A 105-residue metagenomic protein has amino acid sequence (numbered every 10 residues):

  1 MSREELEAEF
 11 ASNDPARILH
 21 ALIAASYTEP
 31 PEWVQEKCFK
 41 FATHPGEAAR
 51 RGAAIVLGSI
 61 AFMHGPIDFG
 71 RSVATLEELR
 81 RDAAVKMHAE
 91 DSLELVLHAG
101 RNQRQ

Functional and structural regions predicted by a protein language model:
M1-A8, P30-A42, G65-R80, N102-Q105: Amphipathic alpha-helical scaffolding segments comprising HEAT/armadillo-like alpha-solenoid repeats
E4, A8, D14-I18, A24: Extended alpha-helical interaction segments
A11, R81, E94, H98-R101: Generic surface-pattern signal
P15-A16, E32, E47-A48, A83-M87: Alpha-helix N-cap/helix-start positions at coil->helix boundaries
I18-E29, R51-H64, M87-A99: Structural detector for internal amphipathic alpha-helices that build alpha-solenoid repeat scaffolds
K40, P45, A49-V56: Short, charged early-sequence alpha-helical segments and their helix-coil boundaries
